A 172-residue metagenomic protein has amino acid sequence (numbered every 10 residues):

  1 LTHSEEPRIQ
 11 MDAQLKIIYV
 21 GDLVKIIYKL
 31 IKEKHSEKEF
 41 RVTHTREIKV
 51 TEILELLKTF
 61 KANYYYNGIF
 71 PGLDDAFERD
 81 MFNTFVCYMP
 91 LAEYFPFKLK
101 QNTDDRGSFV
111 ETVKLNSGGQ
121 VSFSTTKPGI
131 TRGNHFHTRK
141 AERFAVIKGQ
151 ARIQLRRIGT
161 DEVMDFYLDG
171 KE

Functional and structural regions predicted by a protein language model:
T2-I18, K34-T43: A conserved pocket-lining segment of Rossmann-fold NAD(P)-dependent short-chain dehydrogenase/reductase
L23-Q101: Mid/C-terminal beta-alpha module of Rossmann-like enzyme folds, strongest in SDR-family dehydrogenases/epimerases
F40, R139-I158: Glycine- and acidic-residue-biased ligand/ion/polar-headgroup-sensing regions
Y94-N134, K140: A short glycine-rich, His/Asp/Glu-containing loop-to-beta-strand
S117-G118, P128-I130, Q150-R152, I158-T160: Short, charged/polar surface micro-motifs in flexible loops or helix N-caps
G133-H135, I153-L155, E172: Short beta-strand His + acidic residue motifs that chelate non-heme Fe in jelly-roll/DSBH and cupin folds
R157-E172: Short acidic-glycine-tyrosine-enriched beta hairpin
